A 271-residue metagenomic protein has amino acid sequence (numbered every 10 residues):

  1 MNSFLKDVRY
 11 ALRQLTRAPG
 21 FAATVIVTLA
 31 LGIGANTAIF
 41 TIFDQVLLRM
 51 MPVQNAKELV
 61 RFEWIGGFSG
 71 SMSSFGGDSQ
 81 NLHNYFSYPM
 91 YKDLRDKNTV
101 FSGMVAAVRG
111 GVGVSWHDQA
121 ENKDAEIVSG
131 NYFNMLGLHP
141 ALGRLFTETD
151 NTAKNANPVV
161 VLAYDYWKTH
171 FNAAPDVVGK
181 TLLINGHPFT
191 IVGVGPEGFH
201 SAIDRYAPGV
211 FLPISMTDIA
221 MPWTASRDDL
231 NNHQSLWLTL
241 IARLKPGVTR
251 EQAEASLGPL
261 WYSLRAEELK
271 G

Functional and structural regions predicted by a protein language model:
M1-L29: N-terminal Sec/SRP start-transfer signal
Y10, N36-V178, L183-T190, G198 (+3 more regions): Structured, solvent-exposed hinge/loop segments at the ends of secondary-structure elements
T28-I33, P259: Residue-level recognition of pore/gate-forming positions within transmembrane alpha-helices of multi-pass
L31-A35, I39, K245: Hydrophobic alpha-helical membrane-associated segments
L183-W223, A242: Basic-flanked hydrophobic alpha-helices used for secretion and membrane insertion
A225-L230: Short, P/G- and charge-enriched loop/turn segments at secondary-structure junctions
T239-K245: A bilobed periplasmic-binding-protein/Venus flytrap-type ligand-binding module shared by bacterial periplasmic
